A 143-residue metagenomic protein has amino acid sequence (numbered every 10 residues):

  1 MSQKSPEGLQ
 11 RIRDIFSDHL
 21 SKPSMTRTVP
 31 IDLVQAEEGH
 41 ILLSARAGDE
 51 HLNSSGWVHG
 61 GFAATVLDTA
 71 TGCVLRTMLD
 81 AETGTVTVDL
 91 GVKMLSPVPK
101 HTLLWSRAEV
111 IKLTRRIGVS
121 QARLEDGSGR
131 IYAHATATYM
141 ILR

Functional and structural regions predicted by a protein language model:
M1-R143: Terminal targeting signals and extreme-terminal segments of soluble enzymes
